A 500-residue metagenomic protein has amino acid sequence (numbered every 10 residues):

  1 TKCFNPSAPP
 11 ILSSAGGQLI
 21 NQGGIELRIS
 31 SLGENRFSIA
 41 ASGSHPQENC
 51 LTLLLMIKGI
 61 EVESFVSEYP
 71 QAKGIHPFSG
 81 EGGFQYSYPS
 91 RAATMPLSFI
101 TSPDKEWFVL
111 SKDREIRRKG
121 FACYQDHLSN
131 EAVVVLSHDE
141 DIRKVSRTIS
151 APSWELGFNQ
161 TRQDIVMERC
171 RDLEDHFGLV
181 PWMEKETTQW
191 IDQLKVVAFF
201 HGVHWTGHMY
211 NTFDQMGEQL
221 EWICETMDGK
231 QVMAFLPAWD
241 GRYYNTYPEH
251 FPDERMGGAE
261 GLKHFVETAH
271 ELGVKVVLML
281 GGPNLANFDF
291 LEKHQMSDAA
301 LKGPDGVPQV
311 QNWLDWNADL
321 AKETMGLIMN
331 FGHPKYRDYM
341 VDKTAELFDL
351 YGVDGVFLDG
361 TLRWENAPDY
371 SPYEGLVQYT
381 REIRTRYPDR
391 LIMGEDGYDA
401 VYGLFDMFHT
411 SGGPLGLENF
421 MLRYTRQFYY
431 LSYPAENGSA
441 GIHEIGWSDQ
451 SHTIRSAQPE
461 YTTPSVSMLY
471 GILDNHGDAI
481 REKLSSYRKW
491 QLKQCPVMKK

Functional and structural regions predicted by a protein language model:
T1-M233, T268, L272-K275: Carbohydrate-recognition beta-sandwich/jelly-roll modules in extracellular/periplasmic carbohydrate-active proteins
K144-E155, V197, S371-K500: Active-site-proximal substrate-binding groove within the catalytic cores of carbohydrate-active enzymes
Q193-V203, Y243-D253, F348, G352-L362 (+1 more regions): Conserved N-terminal glycine/acidic-rich loop preference
A198-D305, D338-Y339: Aromatic- and glycine-enriched glycan-recognition loops and surfaces that form the carbohydrate-binding subsites
H204-W205, W239-R242, P283-L285, L362-R363 (+3 more regions): Short, solvent-exposed loop/turn segments at secondary-structure junctions
I223, V232-D240, Y339-D369: Active-site groove signature of glycoside hydrolases
M233-A234, L278, V356-L358, D389-D396: Acidic/polar loop patches that form or flank catalytic/metal-binding clefts of enzymes that bind anionic ligands
G261-E267, L278, G282-L350, L415-I442: Active-site-adjacent "subsite" loops/lids of carbohydrate-active enzymes
